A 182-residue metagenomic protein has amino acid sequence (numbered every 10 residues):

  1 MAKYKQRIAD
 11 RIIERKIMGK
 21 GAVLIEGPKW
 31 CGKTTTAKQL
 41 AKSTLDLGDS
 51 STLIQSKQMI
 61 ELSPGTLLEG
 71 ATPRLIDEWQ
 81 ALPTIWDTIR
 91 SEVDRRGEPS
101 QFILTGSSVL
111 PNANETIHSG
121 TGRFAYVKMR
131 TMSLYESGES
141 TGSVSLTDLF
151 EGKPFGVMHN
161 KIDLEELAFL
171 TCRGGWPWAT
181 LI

Functional and structural regions predicted by a protein language model:
M1-K16: N-terminal pre-Walker A segment at the start of P-loop NTPase domains
A2, N114-I182: Interdomain motor-coupling "hinge/lid" segment immediately C-terminal to the ATP-binding subdomain of NTP-driven enzymes
I25: Hydrophobic anchor at the beta1->P-loop junction of P-loop NTPases
P28: P-loop (Walker A) phosphate-binding loop of NTP-binding proteins
K33-T34: Conserved lysine of the Walker
T44-P73: Short glycine-rich substrate-engagement loop in P-loop NTPases that contacts/grips substrate
L75-I76, Q101-S107, K128, S137: Structural recognition of the conserved hydrophobic beta-strand(s) that form the central parallel beta-sheet of P-loop
W86-L110, I117-H118: Conserved catalytic/switch belt of AAA+ P-loop NTPases
